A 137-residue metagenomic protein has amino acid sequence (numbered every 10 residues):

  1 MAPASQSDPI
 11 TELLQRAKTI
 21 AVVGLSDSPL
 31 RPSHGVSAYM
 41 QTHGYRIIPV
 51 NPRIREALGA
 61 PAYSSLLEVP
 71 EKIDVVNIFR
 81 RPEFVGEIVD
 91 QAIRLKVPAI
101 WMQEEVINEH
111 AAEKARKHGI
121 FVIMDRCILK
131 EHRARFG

Functional and structural regions predicted by a protein language model:
M1-R16: Short N-terminal or domain-adjacent regulatory/targeting segments
A2-Q6, E56-E87: Glycine-rich, highly charged phosphate/nucleotide-binding loops
A21-V23: Conserved beta-strand elements of the Class I
S26-R31, S37-L58: NAD(P)-binding Rossmann-fold cofactor-contacting core
A57-A60, D74, H110-E113, E131-G137: Short, charged, surface-exposed secondary-structure boundary motifs
P70, E109-H132: Short acidic, glycine/proline-enriched helix-loop-strand junctions
A92-A115: ADP-ribose/adenylate-binding Rossmann-like module
